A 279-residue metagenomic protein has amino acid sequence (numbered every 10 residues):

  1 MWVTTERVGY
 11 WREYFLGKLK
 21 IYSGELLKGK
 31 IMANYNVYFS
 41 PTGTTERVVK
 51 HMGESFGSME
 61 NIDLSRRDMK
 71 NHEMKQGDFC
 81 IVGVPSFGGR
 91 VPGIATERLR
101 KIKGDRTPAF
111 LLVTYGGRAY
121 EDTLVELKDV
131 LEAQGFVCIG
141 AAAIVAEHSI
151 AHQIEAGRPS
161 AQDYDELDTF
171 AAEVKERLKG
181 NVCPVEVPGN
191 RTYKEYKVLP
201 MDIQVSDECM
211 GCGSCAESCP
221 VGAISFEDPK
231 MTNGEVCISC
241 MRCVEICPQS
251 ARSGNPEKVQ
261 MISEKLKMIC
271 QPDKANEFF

Functional and structural regions predicted by a protein language model:
T5, A33-P200, P256-F279: FMN-binding flavodoxin-like domain, especially the glycine-rich phosphate-binding loop
E6-R7, S23: Serine/threonine-rich, low-complexity intrinsically disordered segments
V8, F15, L27, I62-S65: Intrinsically disordered, low-complexity regions of eukaryotic proteins
Y14-I31: Short, Lys/Arg-enriched N-terminal segments with co-localized hydrophobic residues within the first ~10-30 amino acids
S23, V48, L167-F170, G222 (+1 more regions): Generic structural signal for bulky hydrophobic/aromatic residues embedded in well-ordered secondary structure
V205, M210, S214-I238, R242-V259: Iron-sulfur cluster-binding cysteine motifs and their immediate structural context in ferredoxin-like electron-transfer
